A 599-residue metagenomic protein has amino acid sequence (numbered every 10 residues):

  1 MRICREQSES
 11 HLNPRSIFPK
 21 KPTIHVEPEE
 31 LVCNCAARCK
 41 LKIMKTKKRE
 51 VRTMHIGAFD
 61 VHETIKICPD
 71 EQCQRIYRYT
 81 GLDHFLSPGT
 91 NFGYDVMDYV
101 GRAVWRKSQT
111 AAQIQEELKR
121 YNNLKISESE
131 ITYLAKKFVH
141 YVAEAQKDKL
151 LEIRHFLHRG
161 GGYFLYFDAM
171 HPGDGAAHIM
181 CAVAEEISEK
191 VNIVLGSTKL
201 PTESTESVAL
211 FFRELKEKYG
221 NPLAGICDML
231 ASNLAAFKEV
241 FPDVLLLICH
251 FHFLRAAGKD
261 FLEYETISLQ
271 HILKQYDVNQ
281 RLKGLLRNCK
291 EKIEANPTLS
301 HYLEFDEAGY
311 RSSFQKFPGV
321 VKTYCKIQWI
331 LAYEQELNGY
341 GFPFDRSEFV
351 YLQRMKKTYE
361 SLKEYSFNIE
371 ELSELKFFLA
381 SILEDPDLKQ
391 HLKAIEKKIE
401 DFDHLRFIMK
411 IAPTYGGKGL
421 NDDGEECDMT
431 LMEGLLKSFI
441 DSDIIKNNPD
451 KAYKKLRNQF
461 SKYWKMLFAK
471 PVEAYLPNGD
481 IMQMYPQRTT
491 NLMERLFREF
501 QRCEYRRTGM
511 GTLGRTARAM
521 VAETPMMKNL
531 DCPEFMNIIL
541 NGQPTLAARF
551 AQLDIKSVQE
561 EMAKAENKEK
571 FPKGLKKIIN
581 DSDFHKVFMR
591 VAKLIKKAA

Functional and structural regions predicted by a protein language model:
R2, P28, C227, S232-L234 (+1 more regions): Acidic/histidine-rich catalytic cores and adjacent linkers of DNA breakage/strand-transfer/modification proteins
R2-I17, C33-T53, T90-N91: Short, charged low-complexity linear segments at domain edges
R2-I3, K42-K45, A111, L124-C227 (+3 more regions): RNase H-like nuclease fold core
P19-E30, I56-H62: Short, flexible, mixed-charge glycine/proline-rich loop motifs that serve as phosphate/nucleic-acid-contacting
C33, C68, V100, I114 (+4 more regions): Short, conserved catalytic/metal-binding motifs centered on acidic residues
C39-W105, N123-S127, G160: Basic, short loop/linker segments at the boundary and entry of helix-turn-helix/winged-helix-like folds
R106-K119: Short, charged amphipathic recognition helices of the HTH superfamily and cognate SANT/SANTA-like modules
F251-Q275, M484-Q501: RNase H-like two-metal-ion nuclease catalytic core shared by retroviral integrases and related mobile-element nucleases
